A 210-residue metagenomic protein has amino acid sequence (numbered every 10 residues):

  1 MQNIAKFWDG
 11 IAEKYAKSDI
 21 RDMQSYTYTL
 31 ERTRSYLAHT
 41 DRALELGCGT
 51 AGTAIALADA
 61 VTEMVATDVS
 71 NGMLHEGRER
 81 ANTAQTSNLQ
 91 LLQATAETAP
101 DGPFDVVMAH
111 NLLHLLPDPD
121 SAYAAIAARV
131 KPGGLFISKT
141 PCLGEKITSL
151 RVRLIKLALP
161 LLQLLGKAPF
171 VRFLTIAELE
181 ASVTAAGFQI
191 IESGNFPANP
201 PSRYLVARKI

Functional and structural regions predicted by a protein language model:
M1-H39, A56, G144, P197 (+1 more regions): Conserved class I S-adenosyl-L-methionine
D22, P141-A186, E192-G194: C-terminal alpha-helical "lid/dimerization" subdomain adjacent to the S-adenosyl-L-methionine
L44, G49-E97: Class I SAM-dependent methyltransferase SAM/SAH-binding core
M108: A conserved beta-strand element that flanks and buttresses the S-adenosyl-L-methionine
N111-L112: Short catalytic micro-motifs in class I SAM-dependent methyltransferases
S121-P132: A short glycine-rich, Lys/Arg-flanked "PGG" loop and its adjoining helix->strand segment in the class I
G134-T140: Conserved beta-strand signature within the Rossmann-like core of class I S-adenosyl-L-methionine
A186-I210: Core SAM-dependent methyltransferase catalytic element
